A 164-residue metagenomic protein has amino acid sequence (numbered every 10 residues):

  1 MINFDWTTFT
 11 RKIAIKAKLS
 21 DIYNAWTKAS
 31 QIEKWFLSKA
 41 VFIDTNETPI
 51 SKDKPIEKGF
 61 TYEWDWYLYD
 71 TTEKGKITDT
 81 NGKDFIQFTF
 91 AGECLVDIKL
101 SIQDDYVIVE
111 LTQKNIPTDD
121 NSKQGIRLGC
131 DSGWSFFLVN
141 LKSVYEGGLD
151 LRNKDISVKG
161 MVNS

Functional and structural regions predicted by a protein language model:
M1-T10: Short acidic N-proximal helix/loop "leader" segments that mark the beginning of a domain or an inter-domain linker
T10, S30-K74, K83, N153: Short beta-edge strand/loop motif at the mouth of beta-sheet-based domains
R11-I13, G75-T78, L95-I102: Hydrophobic/aromatic beta-strand elements that line small-molecule binding cavities or substrate pockets in beta-rich
A17-W35: Amphipathic alpha-helical segments
K18-S20, T78-K83, K99-I108: A short, structured loop/turn motif at beta-sheet edges
I22-Y23, I32, Y62, I77 (+3 more regions): Hydrophobic pocket/interface hotspot
D44-T45, S143-S164: Short, highly charged C-terminal tails/helix-capping segments
T89-S135: Beta-strand/loop substructures that line and gate deep hydrophobic ligand-binding cavities in soluble
